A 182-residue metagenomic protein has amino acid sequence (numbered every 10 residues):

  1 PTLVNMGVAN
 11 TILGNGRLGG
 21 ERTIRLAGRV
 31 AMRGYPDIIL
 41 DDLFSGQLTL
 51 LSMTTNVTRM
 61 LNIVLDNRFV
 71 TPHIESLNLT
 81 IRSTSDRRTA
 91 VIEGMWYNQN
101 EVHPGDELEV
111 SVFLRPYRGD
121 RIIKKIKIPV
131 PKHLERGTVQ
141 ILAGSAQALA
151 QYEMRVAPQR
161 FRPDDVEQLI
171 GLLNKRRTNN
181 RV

Functional and structural regions predicted by a protein language model:
P1-V182: Long, low-hydrophobicity ectodomains and other hydrophilic envelope-associated domains
